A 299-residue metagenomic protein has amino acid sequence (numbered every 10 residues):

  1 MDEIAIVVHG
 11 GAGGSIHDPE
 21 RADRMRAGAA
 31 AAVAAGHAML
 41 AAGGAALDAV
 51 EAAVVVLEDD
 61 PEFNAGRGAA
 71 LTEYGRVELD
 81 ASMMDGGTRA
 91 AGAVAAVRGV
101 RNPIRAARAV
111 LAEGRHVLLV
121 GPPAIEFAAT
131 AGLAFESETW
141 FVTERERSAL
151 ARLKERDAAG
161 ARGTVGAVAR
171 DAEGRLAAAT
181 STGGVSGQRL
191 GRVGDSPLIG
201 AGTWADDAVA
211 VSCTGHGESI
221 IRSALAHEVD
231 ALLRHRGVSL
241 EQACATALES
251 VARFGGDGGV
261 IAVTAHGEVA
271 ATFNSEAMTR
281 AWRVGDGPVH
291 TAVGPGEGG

Functional and structural regions predicted by a protein language model:
M1-G299: Alpha/propeptide regions of enzymes that mature by internal proteolysis
